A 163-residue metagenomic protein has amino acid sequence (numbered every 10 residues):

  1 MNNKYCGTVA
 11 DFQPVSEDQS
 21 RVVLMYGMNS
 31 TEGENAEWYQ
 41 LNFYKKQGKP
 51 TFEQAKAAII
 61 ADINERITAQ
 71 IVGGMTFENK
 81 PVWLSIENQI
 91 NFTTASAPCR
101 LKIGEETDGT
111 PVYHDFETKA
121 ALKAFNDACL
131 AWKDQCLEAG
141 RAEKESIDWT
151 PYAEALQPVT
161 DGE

Functional and structural regions predicted by a protein language model:
N2-E163: A preference for well-ordered globular domain cores that mediate specific macromolecular interactions or catalysis
